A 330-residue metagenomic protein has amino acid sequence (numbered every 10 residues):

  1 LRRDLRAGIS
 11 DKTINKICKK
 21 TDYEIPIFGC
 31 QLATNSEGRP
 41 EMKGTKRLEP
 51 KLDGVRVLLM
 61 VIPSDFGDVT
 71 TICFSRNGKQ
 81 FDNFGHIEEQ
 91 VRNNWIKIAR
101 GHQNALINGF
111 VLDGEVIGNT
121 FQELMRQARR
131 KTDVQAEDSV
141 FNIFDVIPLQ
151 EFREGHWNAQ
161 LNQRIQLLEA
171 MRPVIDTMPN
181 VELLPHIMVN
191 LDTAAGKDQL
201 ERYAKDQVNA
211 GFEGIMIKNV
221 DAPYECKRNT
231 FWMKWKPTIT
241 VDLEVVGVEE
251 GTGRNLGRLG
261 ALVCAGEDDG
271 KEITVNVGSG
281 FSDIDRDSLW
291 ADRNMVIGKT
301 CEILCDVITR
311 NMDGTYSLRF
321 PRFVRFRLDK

Functional and structural regions predicted by a protein language model:
D11-C30, P185-I239: Amphipathic alpha-helical
K19-P50: Charged, flexible boundary elements
E41-P179, T315, D329: Covalent nucleotidyltransferase
M60-V61, C226-N229, N255-L259, G314-S317: Short glycine/proline-enriched turns and hinge-like loops at secondary-structure junctions
T70-T71, T252-V263: Short aromatic-glycine-enriched beta-strand elements
Q122-F141, V146-I147, T252, G270-K330: Intrinsically disordered, low-complexity regulatory tails
T238-R254: Structural detector for short beta-strands of small beta-barrel domains
A261-E267, N276: Short, acidic/hydrophobic/Gly-rich beta-strand patch recurrent on exposed beta strands that often constitutes part
